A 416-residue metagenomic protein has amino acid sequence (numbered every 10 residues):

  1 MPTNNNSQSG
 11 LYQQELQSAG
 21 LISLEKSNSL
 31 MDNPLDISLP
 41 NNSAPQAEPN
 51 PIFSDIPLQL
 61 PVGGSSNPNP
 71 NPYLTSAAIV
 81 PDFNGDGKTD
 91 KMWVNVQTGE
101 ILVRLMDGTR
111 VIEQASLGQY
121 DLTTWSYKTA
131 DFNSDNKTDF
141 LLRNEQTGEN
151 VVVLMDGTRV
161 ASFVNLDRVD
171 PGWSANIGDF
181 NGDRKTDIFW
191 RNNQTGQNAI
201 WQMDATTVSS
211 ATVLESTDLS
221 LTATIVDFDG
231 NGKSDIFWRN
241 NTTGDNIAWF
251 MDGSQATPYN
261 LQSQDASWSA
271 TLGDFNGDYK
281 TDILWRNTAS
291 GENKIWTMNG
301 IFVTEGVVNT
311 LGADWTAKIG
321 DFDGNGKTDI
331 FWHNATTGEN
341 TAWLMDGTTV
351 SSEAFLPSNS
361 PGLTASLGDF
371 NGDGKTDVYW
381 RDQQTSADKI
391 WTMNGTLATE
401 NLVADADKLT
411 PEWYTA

Functional and structural regions predicted by a protein language model:
P2-A416: Trp/Gly-enriched beta-strand/coil motifs that build multi-repeat beta-propeller-like domains and related W-rich binding
